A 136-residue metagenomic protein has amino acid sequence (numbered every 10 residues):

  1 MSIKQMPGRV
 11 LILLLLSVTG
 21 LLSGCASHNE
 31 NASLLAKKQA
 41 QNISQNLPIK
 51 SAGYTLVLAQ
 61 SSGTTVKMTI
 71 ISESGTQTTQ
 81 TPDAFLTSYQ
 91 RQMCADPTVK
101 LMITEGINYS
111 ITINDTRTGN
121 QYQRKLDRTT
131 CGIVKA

Functional and structural regions predicted by a protein language model:
S2-I12: Bacterial N-terminal signal peptides that target proteins for export
V10-L15, T78-A84, D115-Q121: Short, intrinsically disordered, charge-biased short linear motifs at domain edges
L21-G24: C-terminal motif of bacterial Sec signal peptides marking the signal peptidase cleavage site
A26-N29: Bacterial signal peptide processing site
S33-Q77, M102-A136: Polar/charged, Gly/Pro-rich intrinsically disordered segments
T78-M102: Short, non-transmembrane amphipathic alpha-helical segments
